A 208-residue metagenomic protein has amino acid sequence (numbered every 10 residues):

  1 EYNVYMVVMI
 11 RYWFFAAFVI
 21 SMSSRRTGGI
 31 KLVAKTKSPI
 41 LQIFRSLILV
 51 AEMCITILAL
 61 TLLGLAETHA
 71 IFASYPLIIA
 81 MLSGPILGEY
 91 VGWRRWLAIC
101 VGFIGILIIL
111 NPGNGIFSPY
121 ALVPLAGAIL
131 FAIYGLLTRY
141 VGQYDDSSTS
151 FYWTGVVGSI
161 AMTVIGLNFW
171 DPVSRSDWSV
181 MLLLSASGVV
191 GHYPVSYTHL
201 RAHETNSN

Functional and structural regions predicted by a protein language model:
E1-M6, I116-Y140, S179-L183: Glycine-/small-residue-enriched transmembrane alpha-helix faces in small-molecule transporters and effluxers
Y2-A51, L130-I133, W153-N168: Transmembrane alpha-helices of multi-pass small-molecule transport proteins
F14-F18, I71-P85, C100, V156-A161: Alpha-helical transmembrane segments of compact multi-pass small-molecule transporters, enriched in specific families
I30-I55, P119-G127, P172-G191: Loop-to-transmembrane-helix transition segments
S38-Q42, V91-G102, D145-G155: Cytoplasmic-side transmembrane-helix entry/capping segments in multi-pass membrane proteins
V50, C54, L77, M81 (+3 more regions): Hydrophobic/small/kink-forming positions within alpha-helical transmembrane segments of polytopic membrane proteins
R94-N111, G127: Hydrophobic transmembrane alpha-helices of multi-pass small-molecule transport proteins
T198-T205: Conserved small/polar residues in nucleotide/adenosyl-binding loops
